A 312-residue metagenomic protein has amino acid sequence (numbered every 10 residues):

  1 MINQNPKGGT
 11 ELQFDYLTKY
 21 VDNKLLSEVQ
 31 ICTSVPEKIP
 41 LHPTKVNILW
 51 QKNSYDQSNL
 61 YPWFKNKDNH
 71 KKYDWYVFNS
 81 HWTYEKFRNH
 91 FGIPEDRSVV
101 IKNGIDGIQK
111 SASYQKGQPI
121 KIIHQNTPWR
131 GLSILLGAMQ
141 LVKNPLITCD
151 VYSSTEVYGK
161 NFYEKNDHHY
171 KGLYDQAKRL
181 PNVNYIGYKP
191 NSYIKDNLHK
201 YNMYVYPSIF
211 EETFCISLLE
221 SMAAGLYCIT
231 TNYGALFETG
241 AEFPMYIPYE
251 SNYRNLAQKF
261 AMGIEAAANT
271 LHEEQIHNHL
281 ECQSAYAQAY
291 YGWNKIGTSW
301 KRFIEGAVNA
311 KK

Functional and structural regions predicted by a protein language model:
M1-L41: N-terminal pre-catalytic "stem/leader" segment of glycosyltransferase-like enzymes
K7-L12, S251, N255, H272-V308: A charged, aromatic-enriched C-terminal amphipathic alpha-helix characteristic of glycosyltransferases across folds
D74-R88, I93-K110: Donor nucleotide-sugar binding/catalytic pocket of nucleotide-sugar-dependent glycosyltransferases
Y114-G131, L136-M139, D150: Conserved donor-binding/catalytic core segment of Leloir-type glycosyltransferases
Y163-K189: Nucleotide-activated donor-binding/catalytic signature segment of Leloir-type glycosyltransferases, i.e., the conserved
H199-T213, L226: Acidic donor-binding loop of glycosyltransferase active sites
Y227-T230, F237: Short hydrophobic beta-strand element within catalytic cores of glycosyltransferases and related nucleotide-activated
F237-A267: Change "using UDP/GDP/dTDP sugars" to "using nucleotide sugars
